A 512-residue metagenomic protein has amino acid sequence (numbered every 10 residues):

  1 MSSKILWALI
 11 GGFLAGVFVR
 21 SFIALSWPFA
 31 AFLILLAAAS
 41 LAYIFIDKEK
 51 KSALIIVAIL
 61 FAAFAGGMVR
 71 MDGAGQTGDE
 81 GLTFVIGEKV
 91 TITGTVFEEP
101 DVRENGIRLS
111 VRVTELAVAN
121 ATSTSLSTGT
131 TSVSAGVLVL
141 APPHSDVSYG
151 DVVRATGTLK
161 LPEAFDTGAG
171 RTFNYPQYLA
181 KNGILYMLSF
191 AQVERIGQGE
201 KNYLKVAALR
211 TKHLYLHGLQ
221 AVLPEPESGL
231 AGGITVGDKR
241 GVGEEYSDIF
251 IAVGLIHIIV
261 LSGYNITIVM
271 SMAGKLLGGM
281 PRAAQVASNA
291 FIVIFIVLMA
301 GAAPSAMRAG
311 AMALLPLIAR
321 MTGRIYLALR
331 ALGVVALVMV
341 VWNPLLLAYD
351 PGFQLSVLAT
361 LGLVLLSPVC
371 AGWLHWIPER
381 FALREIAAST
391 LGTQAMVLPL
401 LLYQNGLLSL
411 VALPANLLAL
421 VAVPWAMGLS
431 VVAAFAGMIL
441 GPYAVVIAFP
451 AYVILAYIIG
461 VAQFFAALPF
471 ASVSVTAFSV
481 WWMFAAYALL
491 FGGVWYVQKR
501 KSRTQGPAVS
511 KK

Functional and structural regions predicted by a protein language model:
M1-E80, R308: N-terminal leader/targeting segments
K4, D47-E49, L188, G243-A412 (+1 more regions): Hydrophobic alpha-helical transmembrane segments in multi-pass membrane proteins
I5, F13, I23, V445-K512: C-terminal regulatory/interaction regions
F13-R20, A63-M68, I294-M299, A336-P344 (+2 more regions): Aromatic-anchored segments of alpha-helical transmembrane domains
G16, G94, G157, I234 (+6 more regions): Divalent metal-coordination and catalytic microenvironments
S21-A30, P351, P414, V473-F478: Membrane-helix interface and helix-disruption motif detector
V57, F61-H257, V509: Membrane-interface helix/helix-cap signal primarily in integral membrane proteins
L361-A471: Alpha-helical transmembrane segments of multi-pass integral membrane proteins
